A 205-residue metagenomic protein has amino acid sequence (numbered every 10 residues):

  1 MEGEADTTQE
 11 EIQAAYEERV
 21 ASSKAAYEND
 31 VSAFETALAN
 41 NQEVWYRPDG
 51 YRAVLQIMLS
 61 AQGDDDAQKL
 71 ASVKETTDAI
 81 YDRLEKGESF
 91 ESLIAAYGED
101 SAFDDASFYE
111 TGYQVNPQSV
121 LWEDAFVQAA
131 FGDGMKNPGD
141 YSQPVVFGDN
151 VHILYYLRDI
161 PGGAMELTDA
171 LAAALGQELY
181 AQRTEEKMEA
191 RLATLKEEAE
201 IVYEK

Functional and structural regions predicted by a protein language model:
M1-A5, E17-E85, D100-W122, Y155-R183: Well-structured core secondary-structure elements of compact alpha/beta domains
D6-I12: Structural transition elements
E43-W45, A190-K205: Short, low-structural-confidence N-terminal segments
F90-A95: Short, well-structured alpha-helical segments that form the helix of a local strand-helix-strand
S107, V115-P144: Surface-exposed intrinsically disordered loops and tails
